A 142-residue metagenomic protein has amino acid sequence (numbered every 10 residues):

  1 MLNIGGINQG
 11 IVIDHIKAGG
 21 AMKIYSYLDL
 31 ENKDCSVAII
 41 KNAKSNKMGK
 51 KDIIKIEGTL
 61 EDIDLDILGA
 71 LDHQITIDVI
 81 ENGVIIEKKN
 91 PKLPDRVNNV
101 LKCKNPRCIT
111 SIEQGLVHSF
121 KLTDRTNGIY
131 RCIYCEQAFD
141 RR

Functional and structural regions predicted by a protein language model:
L2-K89: Interaction interfaces in information-processing and related assembly proteins
I85-R142: Cys/His-clustered metal-coordination modules, chiefly Zn-binding fingers
